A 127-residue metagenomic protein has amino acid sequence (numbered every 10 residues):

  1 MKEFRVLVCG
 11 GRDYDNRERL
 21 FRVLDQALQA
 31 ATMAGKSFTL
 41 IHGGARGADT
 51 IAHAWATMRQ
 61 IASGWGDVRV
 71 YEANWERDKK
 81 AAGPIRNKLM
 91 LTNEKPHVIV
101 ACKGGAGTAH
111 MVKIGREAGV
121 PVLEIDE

Functional and structural regions predicted by a protein language model:
K2-V6, Y14-E127: Acidic/glycine-enriched connector segments
